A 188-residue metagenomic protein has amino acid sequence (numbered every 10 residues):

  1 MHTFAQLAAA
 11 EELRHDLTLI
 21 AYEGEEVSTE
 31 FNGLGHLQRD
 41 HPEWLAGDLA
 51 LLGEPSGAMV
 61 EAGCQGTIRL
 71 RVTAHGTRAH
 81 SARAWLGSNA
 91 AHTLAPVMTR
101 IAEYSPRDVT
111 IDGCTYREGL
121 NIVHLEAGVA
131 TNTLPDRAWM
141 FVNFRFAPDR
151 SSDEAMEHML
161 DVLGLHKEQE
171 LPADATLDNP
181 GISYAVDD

Functional and structural regions predicted by a protein language model:
M1-G66: Acidic/histidine-rich catalytic neighborhood of metal-dependent amide-processing enzymes
E25, P55, R71-D188: Metal-dependent amide/peptide-bond hydrolase catalytic core, centered on the "pita-bread" metallohydrolase fold
